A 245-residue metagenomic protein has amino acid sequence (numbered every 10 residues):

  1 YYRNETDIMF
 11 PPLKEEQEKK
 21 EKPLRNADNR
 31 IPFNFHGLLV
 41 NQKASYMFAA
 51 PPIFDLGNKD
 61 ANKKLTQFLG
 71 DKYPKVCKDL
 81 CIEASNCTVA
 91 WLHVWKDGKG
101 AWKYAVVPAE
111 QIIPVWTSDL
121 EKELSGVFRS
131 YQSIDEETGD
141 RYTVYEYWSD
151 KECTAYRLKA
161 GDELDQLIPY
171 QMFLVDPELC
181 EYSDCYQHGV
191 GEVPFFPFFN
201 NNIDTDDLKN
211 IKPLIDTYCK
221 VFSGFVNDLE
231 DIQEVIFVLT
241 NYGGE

Functional and structural regions predicted by a protein language model:
Y1-V107, Q111: Extended, helix-rich architectural segments
Y2-N4, R25, T143, F173 (+1 more regions): Exposed, low-complexity/repetitive linear segments and helix-based recognition motifs, biased toward charged/polar
Y2-R3, P11, N34-H36, A49 (+7 more regions): Compositionally biased, low-structure terminal segments
T6-M9, D28-I31, H36-L38, K43 (+13 more regions): Intrinsic disorder/low-complexity detector
F10-L24, D165-I168, N227-E245: Short charge-dense sequence patches
E15-K19, D60-Q67, D71, K75 (+7 more regions): Polar/charged alpha-helical tracts
C81-N200: Extended, regular secondary-structure scaffolds
F173-E245: Extended, charged amphipathic alpha-helical segments
